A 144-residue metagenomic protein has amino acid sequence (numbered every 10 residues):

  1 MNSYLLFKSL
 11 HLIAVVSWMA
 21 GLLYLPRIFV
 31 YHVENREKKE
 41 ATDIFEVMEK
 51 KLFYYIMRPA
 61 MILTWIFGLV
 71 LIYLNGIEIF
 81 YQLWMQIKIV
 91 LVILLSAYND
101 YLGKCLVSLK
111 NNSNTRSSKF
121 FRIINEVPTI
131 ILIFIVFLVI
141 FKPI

Functional and structural regions predicted by a protein language model:
M1-I144: Polytopic transmembrane helical bundles with strong interfacial aromatic enrichment
